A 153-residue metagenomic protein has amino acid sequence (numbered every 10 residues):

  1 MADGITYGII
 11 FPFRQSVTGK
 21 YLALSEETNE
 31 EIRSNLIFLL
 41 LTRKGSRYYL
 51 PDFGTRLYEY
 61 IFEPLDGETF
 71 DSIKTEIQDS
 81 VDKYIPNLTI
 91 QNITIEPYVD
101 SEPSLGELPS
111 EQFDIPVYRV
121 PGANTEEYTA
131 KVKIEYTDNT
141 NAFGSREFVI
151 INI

Functional and structural regions predicted by a protein language model:
M1-T75, D79, Q91-N92, E96-I153: Immediate N-terminus of the mature polypeptide
